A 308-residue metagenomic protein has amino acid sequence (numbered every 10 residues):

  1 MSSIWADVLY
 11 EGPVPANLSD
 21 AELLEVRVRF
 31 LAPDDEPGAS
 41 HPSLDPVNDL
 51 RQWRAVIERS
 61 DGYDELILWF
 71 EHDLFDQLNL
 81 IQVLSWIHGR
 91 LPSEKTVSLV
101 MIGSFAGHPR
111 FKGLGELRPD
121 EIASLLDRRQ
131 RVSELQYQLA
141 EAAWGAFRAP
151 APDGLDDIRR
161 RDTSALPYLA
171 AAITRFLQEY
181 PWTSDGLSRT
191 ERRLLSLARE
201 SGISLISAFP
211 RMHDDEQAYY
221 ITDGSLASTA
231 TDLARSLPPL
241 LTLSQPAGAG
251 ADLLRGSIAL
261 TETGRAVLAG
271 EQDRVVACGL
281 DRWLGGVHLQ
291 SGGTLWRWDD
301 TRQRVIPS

Functional and structural regions predicted by a protein language model:
M1-S43, N48: A structured, charge-rich N-terminal accessory region that forms the first stable segment of a protein and links
V14-P15, D76-L84, H108-G113: A short acidic (Asp/Glu
P37-G89: Long, hydrophobic/aromatic-enriched structural stretches that serve as scaffold segments
L99-S124: Short, conserved secondary-structure transition motifs
P119-R199: A conserved mid-domain beta-alpha-beta active-site/ligand-binding segment of alpha/beta enzyme cores
S201-H213, T222: Short acidic, hydrophobic short linear motifs in intrinsically disordered regions
H213-Q245: Charge-enriched amphipathic alpha-helical scaffolds
S236-S308: C-terminal engagement modules used by replication, chromatin/transcription, nuclear envelope/ESCRT, and ubiquitin
